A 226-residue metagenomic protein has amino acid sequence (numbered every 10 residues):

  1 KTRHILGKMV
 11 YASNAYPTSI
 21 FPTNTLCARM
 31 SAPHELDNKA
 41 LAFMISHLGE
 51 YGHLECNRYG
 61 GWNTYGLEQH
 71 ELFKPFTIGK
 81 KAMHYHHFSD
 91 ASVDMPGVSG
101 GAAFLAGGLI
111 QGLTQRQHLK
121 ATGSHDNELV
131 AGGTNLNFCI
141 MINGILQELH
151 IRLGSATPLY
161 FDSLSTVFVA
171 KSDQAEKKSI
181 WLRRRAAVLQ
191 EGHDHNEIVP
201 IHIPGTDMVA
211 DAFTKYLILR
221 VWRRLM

Functional and structural regions predicted by a protein language model:
K1-M226: Divalent metal-binding acidic/histidine catalytic loops
